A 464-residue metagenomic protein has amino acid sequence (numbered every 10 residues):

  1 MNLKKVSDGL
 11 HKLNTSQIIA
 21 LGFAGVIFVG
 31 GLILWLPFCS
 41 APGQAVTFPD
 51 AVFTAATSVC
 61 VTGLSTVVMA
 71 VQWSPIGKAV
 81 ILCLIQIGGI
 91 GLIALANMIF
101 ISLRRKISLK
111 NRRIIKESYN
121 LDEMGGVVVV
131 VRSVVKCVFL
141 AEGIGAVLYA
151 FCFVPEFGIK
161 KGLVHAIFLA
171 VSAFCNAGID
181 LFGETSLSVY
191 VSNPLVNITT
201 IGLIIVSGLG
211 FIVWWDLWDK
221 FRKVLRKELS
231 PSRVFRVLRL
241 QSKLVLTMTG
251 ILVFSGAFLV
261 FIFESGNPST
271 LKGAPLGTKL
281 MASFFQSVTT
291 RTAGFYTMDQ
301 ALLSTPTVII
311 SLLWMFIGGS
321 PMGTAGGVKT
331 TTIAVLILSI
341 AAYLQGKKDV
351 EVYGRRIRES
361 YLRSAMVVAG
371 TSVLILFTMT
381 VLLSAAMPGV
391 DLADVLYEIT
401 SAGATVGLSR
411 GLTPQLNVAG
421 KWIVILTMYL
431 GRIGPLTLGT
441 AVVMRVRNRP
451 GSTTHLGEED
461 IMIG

Functional and structural regions predicted by a protein language model:
M1-G464: Membrane-proximal intracellular helices of multi-pass ion channels
